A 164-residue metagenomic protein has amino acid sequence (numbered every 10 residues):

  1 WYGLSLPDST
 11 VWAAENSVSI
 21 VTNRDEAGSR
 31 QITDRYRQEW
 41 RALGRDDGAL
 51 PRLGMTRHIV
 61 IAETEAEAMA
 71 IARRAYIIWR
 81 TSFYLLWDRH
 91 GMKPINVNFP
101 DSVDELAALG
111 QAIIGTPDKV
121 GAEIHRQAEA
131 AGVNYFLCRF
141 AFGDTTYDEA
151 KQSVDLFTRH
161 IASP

Functional and structural regions predicted by a protein language model:
W1-G3, V18-T22, P51-H58, F136-C138: Hydrophobic faces of well-ordered beta-strands that scaffold small-molecule active sites in alpha/beta enzyme cores
W1-S5, G91-M92: A general structural motif
L6, E26, I59-I61, F142-D144: Active-site-proximal loop/turn and secondary-structure-junction residues that shape catalytic pockets, frequently
W12-V21, G132: Glycine-enriched alpha-helix->loop->beta-strand junction motifs that scaffold or abut catalytic
R24, R139-A150: Glycine-rich, proline-tolerant flexible connector loops at the mouths of alpha/beta enzymes
A27-V133: An alpha-helical appendage that flanks or caps ligand/catalytic pockets
Q31-E39, T146-P164: C-terminal helical cap(s) of enzyme catalytic domains, especially alpha/beta-barrels
